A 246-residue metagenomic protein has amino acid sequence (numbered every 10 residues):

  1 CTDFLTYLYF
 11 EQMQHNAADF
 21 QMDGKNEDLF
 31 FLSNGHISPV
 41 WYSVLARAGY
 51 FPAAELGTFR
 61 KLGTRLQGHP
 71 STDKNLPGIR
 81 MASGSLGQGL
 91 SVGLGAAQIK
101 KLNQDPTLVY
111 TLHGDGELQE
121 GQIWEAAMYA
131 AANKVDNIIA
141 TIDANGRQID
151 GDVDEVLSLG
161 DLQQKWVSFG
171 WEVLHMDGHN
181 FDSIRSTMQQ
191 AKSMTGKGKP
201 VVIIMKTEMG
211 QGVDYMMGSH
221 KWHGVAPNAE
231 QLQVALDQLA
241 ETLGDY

Functional and structural regions predicted by a protein language model:
C1-A132: Cofactor-binding active-site loop characterized by glycine-rich and histidine/acidic residues
D28-F30, T107-T111, I138, G198-M205: Generic beta-sheet signal
F31-N34, D152, V156, L174-D177 (+1 more regions): Hydrophobic alpha-helical scaffolding
H36-I37, W41, N145-G146, N180 (+1 more regions): Glycine-rich beta-alpha junction loops
Y42-V44, S71, Q122-W124, D150-D154 (+2 more regions): Short acidic, glycine/serine/threonine-rich loops at helix termini
L76-G78, A82-T195: Thiamine diphosphate
F181-Y246: Glycine/aspartate-rich loop-and-adjacent alpha/beta segment that forms the canonical ThDP
